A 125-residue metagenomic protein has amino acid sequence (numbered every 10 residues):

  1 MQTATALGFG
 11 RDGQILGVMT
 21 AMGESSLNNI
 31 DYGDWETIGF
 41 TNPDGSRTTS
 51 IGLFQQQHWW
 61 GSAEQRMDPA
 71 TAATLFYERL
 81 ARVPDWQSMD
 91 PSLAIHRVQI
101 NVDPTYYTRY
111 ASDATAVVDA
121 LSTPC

Functional and structural regions predicted by a protein language model:
M1-M22, S26, P124: Export/targeting segments at the very N-terminus of extracytoplasmic proteins
A4-T5, R11, F40, W60 (+2 more regions): Generic preference for well-ordered secondary structure
Q14, Q56, P91: Functionally constrained cores in energy, signaling, and assembly domains
G17, A21, D34-I38, L93 (+1 more regions): Flexible domain-boundary/linker segments
G17-M19, Q55, R97-Q99: Soluble periplasmic/extracytoplasmic beta-strand elements of cell-envelope proteins
S25-Q87: Peptidoglycan-targeting cell-wall enzymes and recognition modules
W59-C125: Non-catalytic cell-wall polysaccharide-engagement segments
